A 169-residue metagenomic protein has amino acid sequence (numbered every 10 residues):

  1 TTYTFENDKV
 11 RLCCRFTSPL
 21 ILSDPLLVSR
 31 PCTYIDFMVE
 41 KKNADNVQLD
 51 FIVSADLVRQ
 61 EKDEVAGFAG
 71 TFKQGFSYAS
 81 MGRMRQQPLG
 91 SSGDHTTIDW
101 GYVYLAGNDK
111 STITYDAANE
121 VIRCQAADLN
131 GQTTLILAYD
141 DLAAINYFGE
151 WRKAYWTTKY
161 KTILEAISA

Functional and structural regions predicted by a protein language model:
T1-D8: An extended acidic
D8, T17-P19: Alpha/beta-hydrolase fold catalytic core
F16, I35-D36: Hydrophobic/aromatic beta-strand elements that line small-molecule binding cavities or substrate pockets in beta-rich
L20-L27, M38-A169: Acidic/polar, glycine-enriched structural segments that form the non-catalytic walls/loops of the carbohydrate-binding
S29-Y34: Short, solvent-exposed loop/turn segments enriched in Ser/Thr/Gly
